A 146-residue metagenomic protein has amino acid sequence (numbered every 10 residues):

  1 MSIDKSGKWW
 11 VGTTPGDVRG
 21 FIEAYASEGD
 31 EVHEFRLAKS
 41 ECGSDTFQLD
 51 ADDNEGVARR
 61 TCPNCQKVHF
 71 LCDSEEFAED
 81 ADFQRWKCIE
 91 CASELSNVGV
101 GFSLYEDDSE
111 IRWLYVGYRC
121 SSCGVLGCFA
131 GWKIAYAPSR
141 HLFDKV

Functional and structural regions predicted by a protein language model:
M1-A38, D52, E76-K87, A130-V146: Short, intrinsically disordered terminal segments enriched in charged and Pro/Gly residues
G7-T13, H33-R59, K67-F77, F83-E110: Short recognition patches in nucleic-acid-associated and regulatory proteins
E55-V68, L114-L126: Cysteine-rich micro-motifs
S93-V146: Long, contiguous alpha-helical scaffold regions
